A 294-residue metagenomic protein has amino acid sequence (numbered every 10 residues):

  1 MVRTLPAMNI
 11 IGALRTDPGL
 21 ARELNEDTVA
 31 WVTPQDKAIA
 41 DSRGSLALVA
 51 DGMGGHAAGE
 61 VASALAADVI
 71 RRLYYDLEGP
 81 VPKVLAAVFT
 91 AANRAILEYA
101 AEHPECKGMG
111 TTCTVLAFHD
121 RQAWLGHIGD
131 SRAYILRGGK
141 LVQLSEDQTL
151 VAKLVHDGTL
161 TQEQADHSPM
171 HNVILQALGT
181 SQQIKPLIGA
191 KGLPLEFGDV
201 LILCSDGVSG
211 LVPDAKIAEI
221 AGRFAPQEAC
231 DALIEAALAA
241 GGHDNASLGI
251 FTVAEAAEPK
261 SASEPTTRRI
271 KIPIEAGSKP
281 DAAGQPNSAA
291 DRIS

Functional and structural regions predicted by a protein language model:
M1-S294: PP2C/PPM-type serine/threonine phosphatase catalytic domain
